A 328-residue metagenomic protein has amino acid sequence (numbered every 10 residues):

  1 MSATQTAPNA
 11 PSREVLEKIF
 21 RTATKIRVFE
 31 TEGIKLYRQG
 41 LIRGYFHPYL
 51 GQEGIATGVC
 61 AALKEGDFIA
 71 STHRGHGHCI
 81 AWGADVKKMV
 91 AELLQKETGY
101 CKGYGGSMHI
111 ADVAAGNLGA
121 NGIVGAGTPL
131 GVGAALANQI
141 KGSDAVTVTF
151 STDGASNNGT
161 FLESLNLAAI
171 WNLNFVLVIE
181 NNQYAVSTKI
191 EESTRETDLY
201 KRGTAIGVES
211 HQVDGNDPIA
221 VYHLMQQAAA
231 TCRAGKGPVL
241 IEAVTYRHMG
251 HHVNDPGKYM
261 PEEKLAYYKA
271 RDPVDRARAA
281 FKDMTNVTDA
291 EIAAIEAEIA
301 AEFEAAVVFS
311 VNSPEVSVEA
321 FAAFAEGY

Functional and structural regions predicted by a protein language model:
M1-K18: Charged, compositionally biased N-terminal leader segments and the immediate start of the first structured element
S2-Q5, T231-Y328: Glycine/aspartate-rich loop-and-adjacent alpha/beta segment that forms the canonical ThDP
R21-Y37: N-terminal glycine-rich anion-binding loops that anchor highly charged ligand groups
T31-I34, L41-W171, K189-R195, Y200 (+1 more regions): Cofactor-binding active-site loop characterized by glycine-rich and histidine/acidic residues
G77, Q183-V186, R247-M249: Short gly/pro/ser/thr-enriched loop/turn and capping motifs at secondary-structure boundaries
Q139-S143, R195-Q227, A270-E296: Conserved thiamine diphosphate
L173-L177, E209: Short, proline-centered helix/strand-breaking motifs
Q183-T188, V208-V213, K258-A266, E291-I292: Short beta-alpha connecting loops at secondary-structure transitions that line or flank enzyme active sites
